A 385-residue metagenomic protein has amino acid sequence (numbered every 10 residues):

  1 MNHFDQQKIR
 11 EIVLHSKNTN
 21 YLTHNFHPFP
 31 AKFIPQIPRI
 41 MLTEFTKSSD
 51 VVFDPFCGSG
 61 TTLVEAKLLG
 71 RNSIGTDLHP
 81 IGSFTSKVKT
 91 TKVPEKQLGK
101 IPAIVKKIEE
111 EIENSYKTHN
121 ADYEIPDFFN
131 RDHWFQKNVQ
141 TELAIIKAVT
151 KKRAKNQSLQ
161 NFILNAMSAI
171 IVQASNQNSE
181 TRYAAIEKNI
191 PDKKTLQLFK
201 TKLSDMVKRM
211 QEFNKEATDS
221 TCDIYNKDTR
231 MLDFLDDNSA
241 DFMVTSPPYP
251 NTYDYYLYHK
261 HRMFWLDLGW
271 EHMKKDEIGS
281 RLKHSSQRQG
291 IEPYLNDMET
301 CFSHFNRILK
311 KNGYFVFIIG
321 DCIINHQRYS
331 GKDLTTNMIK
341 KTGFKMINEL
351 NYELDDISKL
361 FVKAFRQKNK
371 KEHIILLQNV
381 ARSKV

Functional and structural regions predicted by a protein language model:
M1-S48: S-adenosyl-L-methionine
P38, D50-L69, S73-P80, S86 (+4 more regions): Conserved proline-anchored active-site loop of SAM-dependent methyltransferases that bridges a beta-strand
S48, H304, L309-F315: Short glycine-dipeptide loop
I81-R153, L268-H284: Conserved phosphoryl-transfer catalytic core
Q140-T245, P250-D254: SAM-dependent nucleic-acid methyltransferase catalytic core
Y249-H304, L309: SAM-dependent methyltransferase catalytic-core segment centered on the flexible catalytic loop and adjoining short
M273-D276, G313-I319: Conserved beta-strand signature within the Rossmann-like core of class I S-adenosyl-L-methionine
K310, K363-V385: Core SAM-dependent methyltransferase catalytic element
